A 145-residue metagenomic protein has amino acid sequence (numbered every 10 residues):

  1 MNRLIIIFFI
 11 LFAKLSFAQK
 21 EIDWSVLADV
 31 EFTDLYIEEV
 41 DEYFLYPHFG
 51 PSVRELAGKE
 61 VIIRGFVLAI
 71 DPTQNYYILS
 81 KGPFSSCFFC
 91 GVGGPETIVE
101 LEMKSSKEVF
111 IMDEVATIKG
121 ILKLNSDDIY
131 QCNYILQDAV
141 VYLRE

Functional and structural regions predicted by a protein language model:
L4-K14: Sec-dependent N-terminal signal peptides
A18-E145: OB-fold and OB-like single-stranded nucleic-acid-recognition modules and their adjacent interaction interfaces
